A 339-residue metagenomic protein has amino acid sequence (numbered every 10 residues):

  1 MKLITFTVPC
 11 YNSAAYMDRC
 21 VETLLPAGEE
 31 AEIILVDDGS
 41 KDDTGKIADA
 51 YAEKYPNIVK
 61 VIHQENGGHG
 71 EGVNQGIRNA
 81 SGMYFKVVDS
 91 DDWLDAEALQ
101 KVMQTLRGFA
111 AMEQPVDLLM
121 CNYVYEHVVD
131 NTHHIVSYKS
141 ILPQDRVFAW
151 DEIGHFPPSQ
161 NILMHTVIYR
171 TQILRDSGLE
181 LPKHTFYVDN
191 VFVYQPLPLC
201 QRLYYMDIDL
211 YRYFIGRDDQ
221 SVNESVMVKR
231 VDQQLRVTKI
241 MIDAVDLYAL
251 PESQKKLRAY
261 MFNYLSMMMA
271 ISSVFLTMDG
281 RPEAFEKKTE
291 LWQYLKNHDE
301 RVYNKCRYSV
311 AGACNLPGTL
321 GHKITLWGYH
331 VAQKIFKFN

Functional and structural regions predicted by a protein language model:
N12-P26: Short, well-formed alpha-helical segments that are part of the catalytic scaffolds of diverse glycosyltransferases
T23, D37-K46, G67-G68: A conserved acidic beta->alpha catalytic loop
E30-G39, K60-E65, D89-S90: Short beta-strand/loop segment that forms part of the nucleotide-sugar
Q64-A80: Glycine-rich, basic loop-to-helix element that forms the pyrophosphate-binding segment of sugar-nucleotide handling
H69, D92-L203, I215, D219-M227: Donor-binding/catalytic cores of nucleotide-activated saccharide and glycerol-phosphate transferases/polymerases
F85: Short aromatic/hydrophobic "clamp" motif used to bind/position activated sugar donors
I208-R217, N223-E252, I271, M278-R301: Catalytic core of nucleotide-sugar-dependent glycosyltransferases
T277-N339: Membrane-interface aromatic/basic loop that binds lipid-linked glycans or pyrophosphate carriers, typified by
